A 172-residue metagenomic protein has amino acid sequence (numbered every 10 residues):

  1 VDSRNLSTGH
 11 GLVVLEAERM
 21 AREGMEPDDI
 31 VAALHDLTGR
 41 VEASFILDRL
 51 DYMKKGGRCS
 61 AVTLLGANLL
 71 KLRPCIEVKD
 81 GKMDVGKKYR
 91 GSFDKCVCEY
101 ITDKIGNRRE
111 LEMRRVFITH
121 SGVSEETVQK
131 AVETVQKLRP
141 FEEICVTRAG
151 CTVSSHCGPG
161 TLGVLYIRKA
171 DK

Functional and structural regions predicted by a protein language model:
N5-K172: Mixed-charge interfacial surface used for oligomerization/domain docking and macromolecular partner engagement
